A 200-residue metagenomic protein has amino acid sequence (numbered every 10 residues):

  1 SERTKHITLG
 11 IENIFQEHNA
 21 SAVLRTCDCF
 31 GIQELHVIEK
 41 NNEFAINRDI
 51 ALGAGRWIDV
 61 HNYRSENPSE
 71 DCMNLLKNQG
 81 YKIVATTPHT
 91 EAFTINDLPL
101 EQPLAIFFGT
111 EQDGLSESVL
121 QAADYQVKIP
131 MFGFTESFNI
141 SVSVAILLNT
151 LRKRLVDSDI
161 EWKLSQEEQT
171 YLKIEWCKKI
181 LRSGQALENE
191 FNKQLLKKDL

Functional and structural regions predicted by a protein language model:
S1-L200: Post-transcriptional modification and biogenesis factors for structured RNAs of the translation apparatus
